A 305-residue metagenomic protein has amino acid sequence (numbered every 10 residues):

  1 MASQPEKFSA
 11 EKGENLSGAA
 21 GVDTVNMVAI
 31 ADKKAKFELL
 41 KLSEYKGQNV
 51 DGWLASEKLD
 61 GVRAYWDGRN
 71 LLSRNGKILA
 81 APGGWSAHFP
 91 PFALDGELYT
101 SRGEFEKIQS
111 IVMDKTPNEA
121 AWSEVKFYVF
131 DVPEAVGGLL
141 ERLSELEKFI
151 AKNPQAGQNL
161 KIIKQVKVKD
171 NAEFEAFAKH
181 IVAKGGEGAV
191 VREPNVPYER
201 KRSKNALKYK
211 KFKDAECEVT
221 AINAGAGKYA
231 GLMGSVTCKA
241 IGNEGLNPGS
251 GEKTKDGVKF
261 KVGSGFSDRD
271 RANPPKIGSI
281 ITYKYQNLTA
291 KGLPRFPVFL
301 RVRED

Functional and structural regions predicted by a protein language model:
S3-S9, G13-S17, L246: Intrinsically disordered, low-complexity segments enriched in serine/proline and basic residues
N15, G21-F37, A151-N159, I241-F260: Intrinsically disordered, low-complexity coil segments
A19-G68, A221-I222, V258-V262, R271: RNA/tRNA-interacting regions in translation and RNA-turnover enzymes
Y45-Q158: Covalent nucleotidyltransferase
S56, N70, V190, T237-K239: Residue-level detector of beta-strand face positions
V62-W66, R74-G96, K201-D305: Classical nucleotidyltransferase
K161-N171, Y285-Q286: Acidic carboxylate-rich catalytic motifs and surrounding loops in phosphoryl-/glycosyl-chemistry enzymes
V166-K213: Amphipathic alpha-helical
